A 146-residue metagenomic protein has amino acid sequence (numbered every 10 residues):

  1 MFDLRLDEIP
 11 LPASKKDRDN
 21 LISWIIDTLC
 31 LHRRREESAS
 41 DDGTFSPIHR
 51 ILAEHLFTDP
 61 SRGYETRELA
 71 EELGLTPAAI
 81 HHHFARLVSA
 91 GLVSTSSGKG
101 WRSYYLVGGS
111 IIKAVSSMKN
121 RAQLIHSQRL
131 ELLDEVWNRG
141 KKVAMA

Functional and structural regions predicted by a protein language model:
F2-E8: Non-catalytic interface/targeting segments
E8-A53: Short alpha-helical segments that sit at the start of domains
D41-I48, E65, G98-N120: Short, cationic-aromatic polyanion-contact patches
L52-P60: Short, locally clustered residues in the helix-turn-helix/winged-helix DNA-binding domain
P60-E72: Short acidic, hydrophobic short linear motifs in intrinsically disordered regions
G74-S89: Short amphipathic alpha-helical interaction segments
V88-G98: A short, conserved structural fragment
I112-A146: Amphipathic alpha-helical dimerization/coiled-coil segments that flank or bridge DNA-binding/regulatory modules
